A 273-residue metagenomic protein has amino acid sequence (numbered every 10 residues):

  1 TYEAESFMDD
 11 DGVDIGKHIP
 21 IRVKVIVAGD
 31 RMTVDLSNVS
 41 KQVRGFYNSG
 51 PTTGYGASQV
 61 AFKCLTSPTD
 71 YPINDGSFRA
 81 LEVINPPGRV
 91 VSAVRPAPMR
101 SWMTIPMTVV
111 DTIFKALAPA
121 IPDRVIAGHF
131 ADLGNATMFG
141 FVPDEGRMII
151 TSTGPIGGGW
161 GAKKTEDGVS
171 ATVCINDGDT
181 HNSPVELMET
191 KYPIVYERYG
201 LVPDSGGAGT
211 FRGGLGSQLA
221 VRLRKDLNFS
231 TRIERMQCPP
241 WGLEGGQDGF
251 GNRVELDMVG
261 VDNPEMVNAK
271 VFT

Functional and structural regions predicted by a protein language model:
T1-T273: Glycine/proline-enriched, intrinsically flexible loops and inter-domain linkers
